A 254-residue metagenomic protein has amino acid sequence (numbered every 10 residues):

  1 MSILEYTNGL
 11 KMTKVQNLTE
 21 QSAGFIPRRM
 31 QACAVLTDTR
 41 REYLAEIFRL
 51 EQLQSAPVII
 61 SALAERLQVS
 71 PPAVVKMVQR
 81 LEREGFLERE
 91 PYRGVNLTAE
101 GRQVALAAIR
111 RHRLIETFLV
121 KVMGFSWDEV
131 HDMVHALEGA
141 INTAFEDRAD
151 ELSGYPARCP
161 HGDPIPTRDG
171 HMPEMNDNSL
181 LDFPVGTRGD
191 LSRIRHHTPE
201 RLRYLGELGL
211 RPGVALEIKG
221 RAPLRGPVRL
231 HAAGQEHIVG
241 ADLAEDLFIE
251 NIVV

Functional and structural regions predicted by a protein language model:
N8, G139-E245: Mid-protein regulatory/catalytic core that forms ligand/cofactor-binding pockets and protein-protein interaction
A34-V69: N-terminal helix-turn-helix DNA-binding core of bacterial DNA-binding proteins
E65, E82-R83: Alpha-helical residues within the helix-turn-helix
P72: Key DNA-contact positions within bacterial/archaeal DNA-binding proteins
V78-Q79: Short, hydrophobic-biased segments on the C-terminal half of alpha helices that form "recognition helices"
R83-E90: A short, conserved structural fragment
R93-H112: Basic, amphipathic "hinge/linker" alpha-helix immediately C-terminal to the N-terminal HTH DNA-binding motif
